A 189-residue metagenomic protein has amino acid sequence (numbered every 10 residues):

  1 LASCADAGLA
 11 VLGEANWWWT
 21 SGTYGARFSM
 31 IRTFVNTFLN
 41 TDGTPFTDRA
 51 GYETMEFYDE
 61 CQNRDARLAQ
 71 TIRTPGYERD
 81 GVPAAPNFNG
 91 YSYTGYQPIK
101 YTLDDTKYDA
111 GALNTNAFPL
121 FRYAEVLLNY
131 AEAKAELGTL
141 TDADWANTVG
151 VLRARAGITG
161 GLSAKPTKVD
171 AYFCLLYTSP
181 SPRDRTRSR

Functional and structural regions predicted by a protein language model:
L1-G8, D105, T167-L175: Carbohydrate-binding/catalytic loop surfaces
L1-N87: An aromatic- and glycine-enriched ligand-binding surface/loop that stacks and positions planar moieties
A66-G150: C-terminal substrate/ligand-recognition segments
N147-P166: Extended hydrophobic/aromatic segments used for targeting, binding, or gating
Y177-T186: Conserved small/polar residues in nucleotide/adenosyl-binding loops
